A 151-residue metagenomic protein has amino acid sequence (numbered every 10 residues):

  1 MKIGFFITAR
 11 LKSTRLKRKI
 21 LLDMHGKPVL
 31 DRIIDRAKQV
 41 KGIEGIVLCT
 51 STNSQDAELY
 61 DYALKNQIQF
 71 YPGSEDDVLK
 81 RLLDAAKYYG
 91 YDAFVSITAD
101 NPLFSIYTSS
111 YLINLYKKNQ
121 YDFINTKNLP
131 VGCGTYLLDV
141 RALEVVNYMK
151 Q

Functional and structural regions predicted by a protein language model:
K2-T50: N-terminal glycine-rich phosphate-binding loop and ensuing alpha1 helix
T8, I97-T98, K127: Short beta-strand segments
G42-I43, G90, Q120: Short loop/turn motifs at secondary-structure junctions
T52-K117: Short phosphate-binding loop-to-helix
F104-Q151: Conserved core of the sugar-phosphate nucleotidyltransferase
